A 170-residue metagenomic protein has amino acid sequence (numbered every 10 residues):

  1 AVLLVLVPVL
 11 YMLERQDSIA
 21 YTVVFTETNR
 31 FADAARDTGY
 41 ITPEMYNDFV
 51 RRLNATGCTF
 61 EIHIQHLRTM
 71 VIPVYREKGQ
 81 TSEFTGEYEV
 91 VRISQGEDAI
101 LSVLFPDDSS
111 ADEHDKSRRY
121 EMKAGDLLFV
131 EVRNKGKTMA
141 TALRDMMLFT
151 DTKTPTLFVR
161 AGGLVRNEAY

Functional and structural regions predicted by a protein language model:
A1-V2: N-terminal signal-anchor/signal peptide hydrophobic helix marking the start of the first transmembrane segment
L6-V23: Transmembrane signal-anchor/signal-peptide helices with a preference for the extracytoplasmic
V24-P43: N-terminal alpha-helical signal peptides/signal-anchor transmembrane segments
T38-S117: Structured domain cores in non-transmembrane regions
E121-Y170: Glycine-rich, aromatic-bearing surface loops/beta-hairpins
